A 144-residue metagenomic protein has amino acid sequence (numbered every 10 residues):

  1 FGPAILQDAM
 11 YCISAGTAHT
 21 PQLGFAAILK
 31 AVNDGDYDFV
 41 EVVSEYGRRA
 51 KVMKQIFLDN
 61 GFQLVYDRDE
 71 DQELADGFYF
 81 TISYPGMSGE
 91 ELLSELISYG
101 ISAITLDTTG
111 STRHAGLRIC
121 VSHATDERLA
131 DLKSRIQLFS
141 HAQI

Functional and structural regions predicted by a protein language model:
F1-S44: Conserved core segment of the aminotransferase class I/II
T17, D38, E45-R49, S88 (+2 more regions): Soluble or luminal CAZymes and related metallo-dependent hydrolases
A26-L29, K54, T81, L93 (+2 more regions): Non-transmembrane alpha-helical segments in soluble domains of secreted/periplasmic/extracellular proteins
F39-K54, L64-S83: Conserved glycine-rich beta-strand-loop-beta hairpin in the small C-terminal domain of fold type I
L64-R68, S102-D107: A short linear hydrophobic-aromatic micro-motif
I82-G86, V121-H123: Short beta-strand-to-loop capping motifs
E95-S102, T109-I144: PLP-dependent enzyme catalytic core of the Aspartate aminotransferase-like
